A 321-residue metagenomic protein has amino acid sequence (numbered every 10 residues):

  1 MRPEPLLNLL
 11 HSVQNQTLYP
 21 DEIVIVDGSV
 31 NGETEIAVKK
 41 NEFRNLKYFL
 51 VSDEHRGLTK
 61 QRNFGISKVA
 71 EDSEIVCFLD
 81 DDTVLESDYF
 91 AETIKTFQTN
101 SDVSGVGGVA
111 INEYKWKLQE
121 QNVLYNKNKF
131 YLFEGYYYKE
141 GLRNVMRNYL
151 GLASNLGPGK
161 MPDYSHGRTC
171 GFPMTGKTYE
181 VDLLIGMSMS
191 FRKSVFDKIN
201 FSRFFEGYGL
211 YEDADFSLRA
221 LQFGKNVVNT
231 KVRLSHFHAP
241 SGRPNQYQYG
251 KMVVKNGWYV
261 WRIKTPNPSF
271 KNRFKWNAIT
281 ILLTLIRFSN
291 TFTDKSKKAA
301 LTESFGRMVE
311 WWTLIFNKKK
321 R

Functional and structural regions predicted by a protein language model:
M1-Q16: Short, well-formed alpha-helical segments that are part of the catalytic scaffolds of diverse glycosyltransferases
Y19, I25-I36, T83-L85: A conserved acidic beta->alpha catalytic loop
D53-E71: Glycine-rich, basic loop-to-helix element that forms the pyrophosphate-binding segment of sugar-nucleotide handling
D72-V84: Short beta-strand-to-loop acidic/aromatic patch adjacent to the donor-nucleotide binding site
D88-G157: Conserved donor NDP-sugar-binding/catalytic core segment of glycosyltransferases
R147-P162, G171-S190, L221, R243: A recurrent flexible, glycine/aromatic-enriched loop bordering the glycosyltransferase active site that acts as
T175-G176, D182-I199, E206-V232: A short, conserved alpha-helix in the catalytic core of glycosyltransferases
Q222, N226-A299: Active-site-adjacent helix/loop segment of glycosyltransferases that harbors family-specific signature motifs
